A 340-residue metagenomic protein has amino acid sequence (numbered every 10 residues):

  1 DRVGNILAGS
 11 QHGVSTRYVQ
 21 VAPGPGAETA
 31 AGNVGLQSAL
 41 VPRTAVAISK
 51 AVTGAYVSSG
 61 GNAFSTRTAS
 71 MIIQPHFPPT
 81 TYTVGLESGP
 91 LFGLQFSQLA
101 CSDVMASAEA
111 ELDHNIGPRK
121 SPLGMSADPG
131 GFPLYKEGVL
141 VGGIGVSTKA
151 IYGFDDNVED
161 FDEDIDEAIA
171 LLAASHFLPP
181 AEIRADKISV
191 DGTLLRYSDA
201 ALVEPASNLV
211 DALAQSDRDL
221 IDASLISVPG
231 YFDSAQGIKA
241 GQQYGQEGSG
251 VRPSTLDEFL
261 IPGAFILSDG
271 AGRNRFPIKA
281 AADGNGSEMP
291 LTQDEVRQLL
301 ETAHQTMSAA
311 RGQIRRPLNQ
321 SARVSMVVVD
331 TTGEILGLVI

Functional and structural regions predicted by a protein language model:
D1-I340: Flexible, solvent-exposed loop/hinge segments and secondary-structure transition points
